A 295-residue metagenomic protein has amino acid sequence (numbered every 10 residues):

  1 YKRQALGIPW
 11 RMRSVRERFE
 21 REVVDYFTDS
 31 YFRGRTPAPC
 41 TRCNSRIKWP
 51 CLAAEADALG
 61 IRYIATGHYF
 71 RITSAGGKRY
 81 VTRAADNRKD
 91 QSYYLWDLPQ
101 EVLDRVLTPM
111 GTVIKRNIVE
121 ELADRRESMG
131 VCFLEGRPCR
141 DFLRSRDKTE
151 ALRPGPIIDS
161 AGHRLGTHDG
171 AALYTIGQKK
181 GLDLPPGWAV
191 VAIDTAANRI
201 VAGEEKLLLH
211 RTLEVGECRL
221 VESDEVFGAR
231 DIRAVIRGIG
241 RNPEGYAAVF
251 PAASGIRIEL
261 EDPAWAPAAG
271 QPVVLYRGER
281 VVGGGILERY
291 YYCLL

Functional and structural regions predicted by a protein language model:
K2-A123, L134-R153, A189: Core alpha/beta nucleotide-donor-binding catalytic domains of modification enzymes
L59-G60, T73-Y80, R146-R153, A161-H163 (+2 more regions): Short, glycine- and charge-enriched coil/turn segments that flank and shape catalytic ligand pockets
V81, P154-I157, A234, V273: Short polybasic amphipathic segments
A84-D86, I176-G187, R233-R241, A264: Short, solvent-exposed secondary-structure boundary motifs
A85, I157-A161, I236-I239, R277: Short acidic, glycine-rich loop/turn motifs
G111, R116-V221: Anionic-ligand-binding alpha/beta catalytic cores of soluble enzymes and soluble regulatory domains that recognize
D194-L295: Basic, glycine-rich polyanion-binding accessory segments appended to enzymes
